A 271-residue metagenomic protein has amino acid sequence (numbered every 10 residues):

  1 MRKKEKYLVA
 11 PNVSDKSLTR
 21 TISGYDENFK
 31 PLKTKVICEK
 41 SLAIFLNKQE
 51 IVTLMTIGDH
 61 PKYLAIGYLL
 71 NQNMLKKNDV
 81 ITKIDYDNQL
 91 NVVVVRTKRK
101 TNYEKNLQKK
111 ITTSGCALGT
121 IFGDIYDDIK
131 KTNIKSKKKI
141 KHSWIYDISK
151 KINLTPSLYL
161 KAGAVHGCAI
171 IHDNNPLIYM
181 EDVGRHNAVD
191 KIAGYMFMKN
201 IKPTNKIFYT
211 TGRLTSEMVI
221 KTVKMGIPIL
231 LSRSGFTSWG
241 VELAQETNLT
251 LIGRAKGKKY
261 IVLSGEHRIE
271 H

Functional and structural regions predicted by a protein language model:
R2-D173, L177-Y179: Intrinsically disordered, low-complexity regions enriched in acidic/Ser/Thr/Pro/Gln residues
D182: Flexible, glycine- and charge-enriched loops at secondary-structure boundaries
R185-H271: Feature captures the catalytic cores and cofactor-binding loops of soluble hydro-lyases/lyases that act on carboxylate
